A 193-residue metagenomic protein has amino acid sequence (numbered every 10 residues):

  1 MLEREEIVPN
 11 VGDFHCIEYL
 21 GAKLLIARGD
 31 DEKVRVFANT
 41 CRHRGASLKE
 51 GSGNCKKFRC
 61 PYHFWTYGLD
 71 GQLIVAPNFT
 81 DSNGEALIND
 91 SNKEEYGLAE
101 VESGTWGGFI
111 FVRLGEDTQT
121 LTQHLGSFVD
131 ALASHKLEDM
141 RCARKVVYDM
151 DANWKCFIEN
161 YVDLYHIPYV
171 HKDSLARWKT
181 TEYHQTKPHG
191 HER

Functional and structural regions predicted by a protein language model:
M1-E6: Extracytoplasmic c-type cytochrome modules immediately beyond a signal peptide or single-pass transmembrane anchor
V8-E116, Q123-G126: Rieske [2Fe-2S] iron-sulfur-binding domain
K33, G104-T105, F109-R193: C-terminal catalytic domain of Rieske-type non-heme iron oxygenases
